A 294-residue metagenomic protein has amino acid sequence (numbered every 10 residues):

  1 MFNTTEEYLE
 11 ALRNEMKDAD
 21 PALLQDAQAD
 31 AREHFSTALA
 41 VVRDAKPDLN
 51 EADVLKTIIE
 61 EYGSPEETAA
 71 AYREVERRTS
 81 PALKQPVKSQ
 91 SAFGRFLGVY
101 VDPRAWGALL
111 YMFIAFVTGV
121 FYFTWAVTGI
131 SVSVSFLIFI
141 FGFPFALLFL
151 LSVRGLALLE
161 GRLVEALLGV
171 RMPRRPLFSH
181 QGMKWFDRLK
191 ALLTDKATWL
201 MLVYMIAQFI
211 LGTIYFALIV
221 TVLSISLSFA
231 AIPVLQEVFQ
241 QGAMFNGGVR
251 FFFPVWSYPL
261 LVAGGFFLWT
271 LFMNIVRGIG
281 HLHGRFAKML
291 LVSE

Functional and structural regions predicted by a protein language model:
M1-R32, A38-V41: N-terminal leader/propeptide segments of preproteins
D18, F251-Y258, F267-E294: Cytosolic/matrix-facing juxtamembrane and C-terminal tails of multi-pass cellular membrane proteins
A40-Y111, M172-A197: Cytosolic juxtamembrane regions of integral membrane proteins
V99-S131, L163, R188-T221, A230 (+3 more regions): Short, structured motif recognition centered on aromatic/hydrophobic residues
V132-G169, G265-N274: Hydrophobic alpha-helical membrane-embedded segments
L150, R154-G161, S228, I232 (+2 more regions): Short helix-terminus and kink motifs of transmembrane alpha helices, predominantly at the cytoplasmic interface
A166-R175, L291-E294: Membrane-cytosol interface motif
A230-F253: Membrane-interfacial helical/loop segments at transmembrane boundaries in membrane proteins
